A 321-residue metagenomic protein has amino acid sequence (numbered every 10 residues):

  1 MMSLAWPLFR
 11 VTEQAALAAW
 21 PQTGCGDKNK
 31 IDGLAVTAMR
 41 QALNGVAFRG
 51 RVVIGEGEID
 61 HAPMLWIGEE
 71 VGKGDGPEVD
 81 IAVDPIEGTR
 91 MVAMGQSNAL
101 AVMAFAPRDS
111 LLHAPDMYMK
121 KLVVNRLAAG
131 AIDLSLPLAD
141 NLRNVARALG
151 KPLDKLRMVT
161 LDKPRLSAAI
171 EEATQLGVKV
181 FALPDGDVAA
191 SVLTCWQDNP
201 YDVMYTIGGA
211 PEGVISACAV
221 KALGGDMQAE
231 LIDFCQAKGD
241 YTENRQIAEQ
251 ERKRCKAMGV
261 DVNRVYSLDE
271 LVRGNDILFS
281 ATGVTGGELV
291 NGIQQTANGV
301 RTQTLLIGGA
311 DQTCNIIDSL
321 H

Functional and structural regions predicted by a protein language model:
M1-A82, R143, R147, T174 (+4 more regions): N-terminal subdomain of lithium-sensitive/metallo-dependent phosphomonoesterases centered on the IMPase/IPPase/PAP
L4, L193-H321: Oxyanion/phosphate-interacting regions
V52-E56, I81-V83, V92-M94, H113-A114 (+5 more regions): General beta-strand structural signal in soluble alpha/beta enzymes
M64-W66, M94-Q96, A114-M117, A168-T174 (+3 more regions): Short acidic, glycine/serine/threonine-rich loops at helix termini
G76-E87, M91-S110: DPxDG-like acidic metal-binding loop motif
V102, P107-A182, G287-L289, Q303-L320: Acidic beta-strand-loop-alpha-helix segment within the catalytic core of divalent metal-dependent phosphate-processing
T174-V180, D187-L193, Q197, Y201: Glycine-rich ThDP/TPP pyrophosphate-binding loop and its adjacent helix/strand module within ThDP-dependent enzymes
